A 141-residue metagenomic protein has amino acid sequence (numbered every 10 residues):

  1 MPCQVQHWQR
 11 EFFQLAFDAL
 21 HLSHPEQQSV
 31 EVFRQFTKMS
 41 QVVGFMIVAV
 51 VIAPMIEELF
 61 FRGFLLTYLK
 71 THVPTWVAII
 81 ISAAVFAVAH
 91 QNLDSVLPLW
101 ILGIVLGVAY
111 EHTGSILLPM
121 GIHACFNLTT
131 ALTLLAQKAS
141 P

Functional and structural regions predicted by a protein language model:
M1-A53, T71, S140-P141: Juxtamembrane helix-loop-helix connectors linking adjacent transmembrane helices in multi-pass membrane enzymes
Q4, W8, G44, E57-F61 (+2 more regions): Residue-level signal for transmembrane alpha-helical positions in Major Facilitator Superfamily
Q6, R10, A49, R62-L66 (+2 more regions): Membrane-embedded glycan transfer/ligation machinery that uses polyprenyl lipid-linked sugar donors/oligosaccharides
S23, I56-I81, E111-S115: Membrane-interface helix/loop boundary segments of multi-pass membrane proteins
S40-G44, V48, I52, R62 (+4 more regions): Alpha-helical membrane-protein architecture signal
M55-F60, F64-L65, N92, C125 (+1 more regions): Active-site His/Glu-centered metal-binding helix of metallohydrolases
W76-P141: Functionally important transmembrane alpha-helices
